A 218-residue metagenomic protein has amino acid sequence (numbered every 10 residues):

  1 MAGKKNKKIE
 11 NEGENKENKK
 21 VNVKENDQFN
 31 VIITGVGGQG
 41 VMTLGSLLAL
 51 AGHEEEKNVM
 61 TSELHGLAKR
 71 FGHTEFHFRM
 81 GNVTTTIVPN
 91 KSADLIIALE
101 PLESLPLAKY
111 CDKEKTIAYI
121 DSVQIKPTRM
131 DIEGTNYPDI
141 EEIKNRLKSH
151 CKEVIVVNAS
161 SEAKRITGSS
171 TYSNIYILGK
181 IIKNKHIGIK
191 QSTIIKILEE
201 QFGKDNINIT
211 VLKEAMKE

Functional and structural regions predicted by a protein language model:
A2-I9, G13-E218: Active-site cofactor/cluster-binding pocket
